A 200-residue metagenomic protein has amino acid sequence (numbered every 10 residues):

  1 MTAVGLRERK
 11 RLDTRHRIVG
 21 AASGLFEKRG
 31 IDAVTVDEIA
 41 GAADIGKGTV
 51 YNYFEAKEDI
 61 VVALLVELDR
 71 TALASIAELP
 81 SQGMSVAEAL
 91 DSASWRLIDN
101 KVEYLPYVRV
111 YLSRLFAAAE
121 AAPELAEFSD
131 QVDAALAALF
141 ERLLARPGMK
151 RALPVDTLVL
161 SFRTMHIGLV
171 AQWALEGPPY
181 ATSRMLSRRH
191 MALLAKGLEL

Functional and structural regions predicted by a protein language model:
M1-R29, A33-I45, E58-V62: Basic, helix-initiating cap at the start of DNA-binding domains
M1-T2, D99, A134-R146, T164-A171 (+1 more regions): C-terminal peripheral helix-coil segments that are non-catalytic and often amphipathic
E27, Y51-E55, A63, E67: Base-recognition residues in the alpha-helical recognition helix of bacterial helix-turn-helix
G48: Key DNA-contact positions within bacterial/archaeal DNA-binding proteins
A63, A77-P106, K150, V155-F162 (+1 more regions): Hydrophobic alpha-helical connector segments
R70-L73, A77, E103, E120-R146 (+3 more regions): Amphipathic alpha-helical packing segments from all-alpha helical-bundle domains
I76-E78, W95-V102, V110-A117, A192-A195: Helix-loop "lid/cap" segments that line or gate small-molecule binding pockets
N100-A122, A138, A171-L175: Amphipathic alpha-helical segments used for helix-helix packing
